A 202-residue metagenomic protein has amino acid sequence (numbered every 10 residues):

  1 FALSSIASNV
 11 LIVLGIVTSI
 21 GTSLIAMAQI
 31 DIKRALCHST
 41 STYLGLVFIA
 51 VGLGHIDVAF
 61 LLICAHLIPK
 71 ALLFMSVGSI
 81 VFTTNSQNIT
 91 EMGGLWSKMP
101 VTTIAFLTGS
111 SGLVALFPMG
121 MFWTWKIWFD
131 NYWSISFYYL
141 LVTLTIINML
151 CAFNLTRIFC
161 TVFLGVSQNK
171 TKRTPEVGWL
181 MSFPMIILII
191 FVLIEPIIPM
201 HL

Functional and structural regions predicted by a protein language model:
F1-L180, P184-P199: Hydrophobic transmembrane alpha-helices and their helix-loop junctions in integral membrane proteins
